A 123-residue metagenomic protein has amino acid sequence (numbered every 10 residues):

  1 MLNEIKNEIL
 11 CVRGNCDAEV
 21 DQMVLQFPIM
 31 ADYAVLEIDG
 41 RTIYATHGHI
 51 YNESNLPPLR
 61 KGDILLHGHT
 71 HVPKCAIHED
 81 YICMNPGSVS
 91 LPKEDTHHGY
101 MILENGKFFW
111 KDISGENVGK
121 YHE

Functional and structural regions predicted by a protein language model:
M1-I38: Core catalytic region of metal-dependent phosphoesterases/phosphodiesterases, especially metallo-beta-lactamase-like
L2, L36, A45-H47, G87: Generic structural signal for conserved hydrophobic packing positions in ordered secondary structure
K6, H122-E123: Non-catalytic terminal accessory segments
L10-V12, M30, Y44, L66 (+1 more regions): Structural detector of well-ordered beta-strand residues that form the stable sheet scaffold of enzyme domains
T42, H49-G119: Conserved beta-sheet core of the metallophosphoesterase superfamily
